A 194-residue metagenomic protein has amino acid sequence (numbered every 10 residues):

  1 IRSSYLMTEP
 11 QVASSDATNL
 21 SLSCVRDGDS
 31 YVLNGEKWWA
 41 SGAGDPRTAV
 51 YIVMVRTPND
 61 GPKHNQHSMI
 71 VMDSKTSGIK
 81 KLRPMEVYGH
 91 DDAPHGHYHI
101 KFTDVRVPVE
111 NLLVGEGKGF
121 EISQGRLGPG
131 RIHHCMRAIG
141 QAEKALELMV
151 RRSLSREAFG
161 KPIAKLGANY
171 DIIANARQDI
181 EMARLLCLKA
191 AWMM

Functional and structural regions predicted by a protein language model:
I1-T8, V53: A short, Trp-centered hydrophobic/proline-enriched beta-strand micro-motif
T8-A13, W39-S41, M85-G89: Short, solvent-exposed loop/turn elements at beta->coil junctions and helix N-caps that rim active or binding pockets
A13, W38-D45, P129-H133: Glycine-rich phosphate/pyrophosphate-binding beta-alpha loops
S15-T18, A43-T48, P62-Q66, D92-P94 (+1 more regions): Short glycine/proline-enriched turns and hinge-like loops at secondary-structure junctions
L22-V25: A structural signal for short hydrophobic beta-strand segments in well-ordered beta-sheet cores
S30, N34-L82: A short core secondary-structure module
K80-M182: Glycine-rich beta->alpha junctions and the first turn(s) of the following alpha-helix
A176-M194: Active-site pocket-lining segment
